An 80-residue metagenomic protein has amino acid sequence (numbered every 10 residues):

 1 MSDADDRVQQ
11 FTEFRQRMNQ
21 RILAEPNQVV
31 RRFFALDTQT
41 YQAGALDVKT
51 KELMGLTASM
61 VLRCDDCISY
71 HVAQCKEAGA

Functional and structural regions predicted by a protein language model:
M1-T50: Acidic, glycine/proline-rich low-complexity segments that act as flexible tails and inter-domain linkers
R32-A35, L53-L56, Q74: Residue-level detector of alpha-helical secondary structure
G44-L62: Immediate flanking context of iron-sulfur cluster ligation sites
C64-C67: Short cysteine clusters
Y70-A80: Iron-sulfur (Fe-S) cluster-binding segments and ferredoxin-like electron-carrier domains, especially [2Fe-2S]
